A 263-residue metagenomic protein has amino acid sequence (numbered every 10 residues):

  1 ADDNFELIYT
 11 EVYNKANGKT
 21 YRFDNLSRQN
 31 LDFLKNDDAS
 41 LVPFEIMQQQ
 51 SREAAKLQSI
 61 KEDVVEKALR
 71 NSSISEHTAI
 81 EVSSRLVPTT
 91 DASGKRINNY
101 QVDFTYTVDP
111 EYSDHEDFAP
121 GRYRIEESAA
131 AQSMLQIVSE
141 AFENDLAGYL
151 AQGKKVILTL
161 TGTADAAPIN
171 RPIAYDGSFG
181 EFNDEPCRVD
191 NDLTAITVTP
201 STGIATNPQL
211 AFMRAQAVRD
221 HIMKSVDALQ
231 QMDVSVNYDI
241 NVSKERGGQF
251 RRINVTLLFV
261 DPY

Functional and structural regions predicted by a protein language model:
A1-D109: N-terminal targeting leaders that direct proteins to extracytoplasmic destinations
Y9-E11, D103, D117, I157-T161 (+1 more regions): Soluble periplasmic/extracytoplasmic beta-strand elements of cell-envelope proteins
E11-N17, R22-N25, N30-D38, E81-S83 (+4 more regions): Periplasmic OmpA/Pal-like peptidoglycan-binding modules at the C-termini of bacterial envelope proteins
E53-K61, A131-L135, G148-Y149, T163 (+3 more regions): General structural signal for secondary-structure boundaries
V102-R124, T199-S201: Acidic/histidine-rich, surface-exposed loop or edge segments in extracytoplasmic proteins
Y106-V108, Y112, G162-A164, N191 (+1 more regions): Short, small-residue-rich loop/turn micro-motifs
P110, L150-Q152, G247: A generic structural signal for short, solvent-exposed coil/turn residues that cap or connect secondary-structure
F118, R122-D190, R219, M223: Periplasmic peptidoglycan-binding/anchoring modules of Gram-negative envelope and division proteins
